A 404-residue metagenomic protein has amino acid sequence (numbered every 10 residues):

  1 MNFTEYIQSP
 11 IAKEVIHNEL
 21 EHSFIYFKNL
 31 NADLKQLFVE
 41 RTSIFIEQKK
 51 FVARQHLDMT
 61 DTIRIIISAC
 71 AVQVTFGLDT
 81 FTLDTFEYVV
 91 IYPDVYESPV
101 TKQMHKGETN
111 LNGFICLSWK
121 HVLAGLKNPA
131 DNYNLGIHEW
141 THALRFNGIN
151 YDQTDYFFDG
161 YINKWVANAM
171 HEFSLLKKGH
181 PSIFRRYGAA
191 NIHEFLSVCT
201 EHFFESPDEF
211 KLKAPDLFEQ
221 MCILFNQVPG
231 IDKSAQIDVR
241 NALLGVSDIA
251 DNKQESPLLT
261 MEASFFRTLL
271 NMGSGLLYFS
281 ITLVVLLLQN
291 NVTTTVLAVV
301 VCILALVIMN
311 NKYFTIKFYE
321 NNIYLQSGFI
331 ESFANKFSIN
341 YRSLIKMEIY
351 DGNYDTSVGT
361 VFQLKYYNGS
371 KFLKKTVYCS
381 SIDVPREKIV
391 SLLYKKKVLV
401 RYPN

Functional and structural regions predicted by a protein language model:
M1-E47, A53, I249-S256, N322-F333: N-terminal topogenic membrane-targeting module
N31, D131-G148, S197: Active-site recognition of the HExxH zinc-binding catalytic motif
I46, I66-F76, D94-L117, H121-K127 (+1 more regions): Metalloprotease/metallohydrolase-associated module, dominated by Zn2+-dependent proteases
W119-I137, E331: Short pre-active-site segment immediately N-terminal to the catalytic Zn-binding motif
V239-T282: N-terminal membrane-targeting/pre-transmembrane regions
G273, V285-V301: Hydrophobic alpha-helical transmembrane segments
L304-S338: Conserved beta-hairpin
Q326-K388, N404: Non-transmembrane, membrane-adjacent beta-strand/coil modules in membrane-associated proteins and peripheral
